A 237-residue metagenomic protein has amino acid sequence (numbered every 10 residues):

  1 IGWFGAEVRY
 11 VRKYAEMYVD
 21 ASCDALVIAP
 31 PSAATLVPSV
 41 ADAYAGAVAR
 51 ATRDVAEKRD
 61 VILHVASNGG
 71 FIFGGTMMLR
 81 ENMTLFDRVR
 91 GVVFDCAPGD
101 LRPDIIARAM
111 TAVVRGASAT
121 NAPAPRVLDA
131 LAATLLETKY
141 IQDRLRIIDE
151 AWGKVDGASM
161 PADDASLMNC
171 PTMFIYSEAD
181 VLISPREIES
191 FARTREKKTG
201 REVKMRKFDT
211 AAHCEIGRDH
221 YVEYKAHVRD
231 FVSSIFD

Functional and structural regions predicted by a protein language model:
I1-T35, E178, S184-P185: Short, surface-exposed "cap/lid" segments of acyl-processing enzymes
P30-S32, A97, F208-T210: Active-site loop/turn elements of alpha/beta-hydrolase fold enzymes, especially the short glycine-/histidine-rich
P31-V55: Catalytic nucleophile-loop/oxyanion-hole region of alpha/beta-hydrolase and closely related hydrolase-like folds
A56-N68, I72: Alpha/beta-hydrolase fold nucleophile elbow
L63-S67, V92, F174: Conserved alpha/beta-hydrolase fold motif
F71-M83, V92: Short glycine-enriched nucleophile-adjacent loop and the immediately C-terminal alpha-helix near the catalytic center
G91-R102: Active-site nucleophile loop of the alpha/beta-hydrolase fold
R126-H227, S234: Serine-hydrolase catalytic core
